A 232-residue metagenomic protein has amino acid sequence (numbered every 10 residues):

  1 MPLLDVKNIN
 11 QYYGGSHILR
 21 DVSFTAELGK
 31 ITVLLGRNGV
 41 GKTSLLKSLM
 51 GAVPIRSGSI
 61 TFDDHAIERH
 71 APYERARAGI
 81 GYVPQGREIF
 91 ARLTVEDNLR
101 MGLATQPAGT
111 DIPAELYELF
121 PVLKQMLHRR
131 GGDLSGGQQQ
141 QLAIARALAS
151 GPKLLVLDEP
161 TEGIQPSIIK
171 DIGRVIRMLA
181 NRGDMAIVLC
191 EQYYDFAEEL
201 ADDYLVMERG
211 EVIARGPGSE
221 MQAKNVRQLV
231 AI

Functional and structural regions predicted by a protein language model:
L35-R37: The feature captures the beta-strand-to-loop junction immediately N-terminal to the Walker
M50: Helix-to-loop junction immediately C-terminal to a conserved catalytic motif
G58-A66, A78, D111-I112, E118: Conserved ABC transporter NBD signature motif
L93, L134, A147-L148: ABC ATPase signature
R130-L134, Q138: Conserved ABC ATPase signature
A149-K153: A short, proline-enriched helix->beta-strand linker immediately N-terminal to the Walker B motif in ABC-type P-loop
K170-G183: Helical segment within the ABC ATPase nucleotide-binding domain
